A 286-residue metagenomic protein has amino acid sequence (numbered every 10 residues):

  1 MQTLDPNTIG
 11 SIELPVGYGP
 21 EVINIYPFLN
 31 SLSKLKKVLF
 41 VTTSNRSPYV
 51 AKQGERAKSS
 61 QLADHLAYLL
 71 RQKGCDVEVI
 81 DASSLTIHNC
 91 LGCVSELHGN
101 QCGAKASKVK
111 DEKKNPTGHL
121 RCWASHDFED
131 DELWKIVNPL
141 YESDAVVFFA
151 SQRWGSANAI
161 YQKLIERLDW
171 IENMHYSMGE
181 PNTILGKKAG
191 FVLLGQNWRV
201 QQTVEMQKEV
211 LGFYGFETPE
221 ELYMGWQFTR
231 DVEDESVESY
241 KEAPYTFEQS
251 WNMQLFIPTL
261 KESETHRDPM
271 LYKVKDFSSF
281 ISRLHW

Functional and structural regions predicted by a protein language model:
M1, G17-E21, V109-G215: Helix-loop-strand module that forms the ligand-binding subsite of alpha/beta enzymes
M1-K36, K58-S60, K208-W286: Glycine-rich phosphate/pyrophosphate-binding loop and the adjoining helix
L32, L62-C75: A short, Lys/Arg-enriched amphipathic alpha-helix followed by its capping loop at the start of a domain
K36-S47, A189-L193: Short beta-strand segments enriched in small/hydrophobic residues
R46-L62, V200-Q201: Glycine- and acidic-residue-enriched helix-capping/strand-helix junction motifs
S47-P48, T86-H88, W198, R230: Flexible, glycine-rich phosphate/dinucleotide-binding loops and adjacent beta-alpha linkers at cofactor/substrate
Q72-E78, G215-E217: A generic structural motif
V79-K105, P116-H119, D231-E238: N-terminal beta-loop-helix "entrance" segment that forms/cooperates in small-molecule cofactor or anionic ligand
